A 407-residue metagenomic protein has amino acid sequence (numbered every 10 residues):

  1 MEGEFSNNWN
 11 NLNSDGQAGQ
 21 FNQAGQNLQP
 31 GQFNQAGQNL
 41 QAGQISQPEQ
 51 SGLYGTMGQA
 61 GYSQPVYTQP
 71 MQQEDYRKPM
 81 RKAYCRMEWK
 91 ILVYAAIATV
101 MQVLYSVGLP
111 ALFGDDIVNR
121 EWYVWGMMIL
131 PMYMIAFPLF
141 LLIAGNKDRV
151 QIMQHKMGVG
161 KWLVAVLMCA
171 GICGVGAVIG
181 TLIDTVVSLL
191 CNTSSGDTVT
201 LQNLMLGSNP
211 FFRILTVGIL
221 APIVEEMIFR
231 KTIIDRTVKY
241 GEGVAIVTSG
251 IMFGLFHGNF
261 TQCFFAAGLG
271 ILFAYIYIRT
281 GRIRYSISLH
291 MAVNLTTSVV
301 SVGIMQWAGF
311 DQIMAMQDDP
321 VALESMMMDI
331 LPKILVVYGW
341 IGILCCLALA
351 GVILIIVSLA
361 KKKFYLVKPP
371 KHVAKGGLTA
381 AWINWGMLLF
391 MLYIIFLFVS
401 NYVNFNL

Functional and structural regions predicted by a protein language model:
M1-K82, P369-V373: Low-complexity, intrinsically disordered extramembrane tails and loops of integral membrane proteins
P70-I129, N192-S195, G207-V244, Q306-A308 (+1 more regions): Transmembrane alpha-helical insertion/packing segments
Q72-A96, E121, K147-I179, I334-L335 (+1 more regions): Interfacial transmembrane-helix boundary/kink motif in multi-pass membrane proteins
A95-V103, V164-T181, S286-G303, I341-C346: Hydrophobic alpha-helical membrane-insertion segments
A98-A111, G176-T181, I395-N404: Alpha-helical transmembrane segments of multi-pass membrane proteins
G114-D116, E121-A170, G174, T185 (+1 more regions): Membrane-helix interface linkers and caps
V118-Y123, Q154-A221, D235, V399-L407: Juxtamembrane helix-loop-helix connectors linking adjacent transmembrane helices in multi-pass membrane enzymes
S208-L407: Transmembrane helix-loop-helix hairpins at the membrane interface of multi-pass integral membrane proteins
